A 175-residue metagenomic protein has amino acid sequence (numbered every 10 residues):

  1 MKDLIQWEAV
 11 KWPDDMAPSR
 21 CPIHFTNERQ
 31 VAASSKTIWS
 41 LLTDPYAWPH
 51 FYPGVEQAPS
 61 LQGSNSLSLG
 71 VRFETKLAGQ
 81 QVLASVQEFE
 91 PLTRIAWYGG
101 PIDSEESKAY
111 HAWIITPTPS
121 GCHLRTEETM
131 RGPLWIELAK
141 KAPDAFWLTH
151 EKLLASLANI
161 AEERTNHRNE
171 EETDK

Functional and structural regions predicted by a protein language model:
M1-G63: Hydrophobic ligand-binding cavity/cleft-lining segments
K2-E8, K76-H123, T129-G132, N159 (+1 more regions): Hydrophobic-ligand binding "helix-grip"
K2-V10, T129-K175: A conserved amphipathic terminal alpha-helix motif
S35, G79, K108, W147-H150: A structural signal for well-ordered alpha-helical scaffolds and beta->alpha junctions
T37-L42, W48, F73, V86 (+4 more regions): Hydrophobic pocket/interface hotspot
